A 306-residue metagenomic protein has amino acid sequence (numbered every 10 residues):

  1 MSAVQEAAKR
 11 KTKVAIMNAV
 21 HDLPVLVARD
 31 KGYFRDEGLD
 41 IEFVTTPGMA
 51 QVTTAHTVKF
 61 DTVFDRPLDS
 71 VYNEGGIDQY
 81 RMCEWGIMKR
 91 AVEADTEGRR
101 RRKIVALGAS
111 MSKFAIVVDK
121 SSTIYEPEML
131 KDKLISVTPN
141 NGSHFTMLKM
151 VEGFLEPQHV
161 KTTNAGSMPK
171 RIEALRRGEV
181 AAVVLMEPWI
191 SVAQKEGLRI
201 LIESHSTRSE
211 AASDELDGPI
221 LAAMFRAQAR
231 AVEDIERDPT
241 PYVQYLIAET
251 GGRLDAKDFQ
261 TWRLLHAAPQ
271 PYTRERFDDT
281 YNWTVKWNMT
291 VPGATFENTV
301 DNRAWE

Functional and structural regions predicted by a protein language model:
S2-L155, T162, A181, L201: Short, glycine-/small- and polar/acidic-enriched structural segments that line small-molecule recognition paths
P24, D30, L68, K170-R171 (+2 more regions): Residues within well-ordered alpha-helices
R29, R35, L148-E152, R176 (+3 more regions): Class I S-adenosyl-L-methionine
W85, T162-T163, S167-E249: Pocket-lining segment of extracytoplasmic ligand-binding domains
G218-P292: Secondary-structure end/capping motifs
V285-E306: Conserved C-terminal helix/tail region of periplasmic/extracytoplasmic solute-binding proteins
